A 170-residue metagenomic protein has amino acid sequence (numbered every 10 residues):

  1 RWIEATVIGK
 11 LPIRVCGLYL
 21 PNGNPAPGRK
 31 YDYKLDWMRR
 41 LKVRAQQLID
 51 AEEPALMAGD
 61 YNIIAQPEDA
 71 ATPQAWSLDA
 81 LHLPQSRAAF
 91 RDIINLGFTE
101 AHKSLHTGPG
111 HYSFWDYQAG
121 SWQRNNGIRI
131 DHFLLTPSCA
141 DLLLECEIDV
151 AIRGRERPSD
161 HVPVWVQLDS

Functional and structural regions predicted by a protein language model:
R1-S170: Active-site regions of metal-assisted phosphoester/phosphodiester hydrolases, unifying DNase/endonuclease modules
